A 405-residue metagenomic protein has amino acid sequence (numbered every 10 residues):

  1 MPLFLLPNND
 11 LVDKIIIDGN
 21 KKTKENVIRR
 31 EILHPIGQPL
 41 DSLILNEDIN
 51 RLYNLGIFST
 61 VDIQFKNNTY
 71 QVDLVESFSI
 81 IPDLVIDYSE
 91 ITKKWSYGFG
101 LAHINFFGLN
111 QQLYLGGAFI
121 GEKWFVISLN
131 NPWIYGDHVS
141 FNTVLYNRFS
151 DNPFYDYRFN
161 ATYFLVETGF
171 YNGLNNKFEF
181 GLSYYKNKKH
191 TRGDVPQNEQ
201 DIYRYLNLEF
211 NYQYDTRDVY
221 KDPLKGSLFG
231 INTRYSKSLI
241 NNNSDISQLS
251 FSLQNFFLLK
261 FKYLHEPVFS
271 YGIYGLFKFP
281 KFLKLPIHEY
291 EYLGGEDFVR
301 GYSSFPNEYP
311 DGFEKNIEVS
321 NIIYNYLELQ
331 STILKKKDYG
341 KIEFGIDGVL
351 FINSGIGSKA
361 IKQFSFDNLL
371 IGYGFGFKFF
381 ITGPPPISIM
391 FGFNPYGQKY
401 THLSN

Functional and structural regions predicted by a protein language model:
P2-S89, G100, Y114-N131, S247-S252 (+1 more regions): Periplasmic polypeptide-binding modules associated with outer-membrane biogenesis and secretion
N26, K335-D347, K359-K362, P385-S388: Extended hydrophobic-aromatic, low-complexity segments
Q38, I80-P82, F107, K123 (+9 more regions): Gram-negative outer-membrane beta-barrel proteins
L74-K221, S227-F229, D297-V319, P386-N405: Gram-negative/organellar outer-membrane beta-barrel architecture
I80-K93, I287-H288, S358-L369: Small/polar, glycine/serine/threonine/aspartate-rich low-complexity segments that form flexible
E209-Q213, R217-D338, H402-N405: C-terminal outer-membrane beta-barrel translocator/porin domains of Gram-negative envelope proteins and their
N353: Short basic (Lys/Arg) and small-residue
Q363-G376, S388: A short alpha/beta connector and helix-capping loop motif
